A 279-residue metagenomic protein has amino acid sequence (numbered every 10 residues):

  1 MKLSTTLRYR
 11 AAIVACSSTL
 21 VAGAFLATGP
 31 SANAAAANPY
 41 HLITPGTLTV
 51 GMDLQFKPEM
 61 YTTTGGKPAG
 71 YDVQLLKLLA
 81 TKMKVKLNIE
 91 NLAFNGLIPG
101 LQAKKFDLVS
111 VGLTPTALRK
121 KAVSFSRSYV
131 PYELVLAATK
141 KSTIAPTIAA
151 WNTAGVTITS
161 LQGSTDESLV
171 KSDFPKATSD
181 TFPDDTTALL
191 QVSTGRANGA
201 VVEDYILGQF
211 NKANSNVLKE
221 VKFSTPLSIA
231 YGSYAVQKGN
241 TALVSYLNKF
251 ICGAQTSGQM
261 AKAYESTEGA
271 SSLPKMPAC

Functional and structural regions predicted by a protein language model:
A34-N38, K86, T165-F182, K219 (+1 more regions): Ligand-binding clefts/hinges and TM-proximal coupling segments of bilobed small-molecule sensing domains
A35-G112, K121: Extracytoplasmic small-molecule ligand-binding "clamshell" domains of the periplasmic binding protein/Venus flytrap
L48-M52, A149-G163: Short loop->beta-strand "edge-of-pocket" segments that line small-molecule binding or catalytic clefts across diverse
V73, I89-P99, I144, D180-L190 (+1 more regions): Short helix-initiation/N-cap motifs at beta->coil->alpha
V73-K82, S142, S164, Y231-S271: Extended ligand-binding regions for polar small-molecule ligands
K86-A150, T225: Acidic, polar ligand-binding/catalytic clefts
G96, G112-K121, K171, N198-S228: A ligand-binding cleft/hinge motif common to bilobed small-molecule-binding domains
V130-A138, G208, K212-N248, A270-C279: Periplasmic-binding protein-like
